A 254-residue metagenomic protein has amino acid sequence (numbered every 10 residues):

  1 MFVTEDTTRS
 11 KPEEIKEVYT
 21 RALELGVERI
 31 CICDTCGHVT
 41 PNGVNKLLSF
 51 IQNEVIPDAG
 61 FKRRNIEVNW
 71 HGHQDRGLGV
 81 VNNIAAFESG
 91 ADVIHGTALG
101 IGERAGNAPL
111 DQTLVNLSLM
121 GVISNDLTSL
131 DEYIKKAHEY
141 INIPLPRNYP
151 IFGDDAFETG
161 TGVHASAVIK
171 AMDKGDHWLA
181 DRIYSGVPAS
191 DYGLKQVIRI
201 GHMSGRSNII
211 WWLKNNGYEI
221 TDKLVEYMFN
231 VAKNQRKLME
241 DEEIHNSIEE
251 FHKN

Functional and structural regions predicted by a protein language model:
M1-V3, R29-C31, N69-H71, V93-T97 (+3 more regions): Structured core elements
M1-V68, I84-S89: Alpha/beta enzyme core
E5-T7, D34-G37, H73, A98-G100 (+1 more regions): Short, ordered loop/turn segments at secondary-structure junctions
R9-K11, H38-T40, D75-G79, I101-A105 (+1 more regions): Flexible loop/turn segments at secondary-structure boundaries
N69-A98: Small-aliphatic-rich amphipathic alpha-helix that forms the alpha element of a beta-alpha
G79-N82, G106-Q112, G205, I209: Catalytic-loop motifs flanking and including active-site residues across diverse enzymes
G102-L130: C-terminal helical cap(s) of enzyme catalytic domains, especially alpha/beta-barrels
I123-N254: A mid-to-C-terminal "edge-of-domain" accessory segment
